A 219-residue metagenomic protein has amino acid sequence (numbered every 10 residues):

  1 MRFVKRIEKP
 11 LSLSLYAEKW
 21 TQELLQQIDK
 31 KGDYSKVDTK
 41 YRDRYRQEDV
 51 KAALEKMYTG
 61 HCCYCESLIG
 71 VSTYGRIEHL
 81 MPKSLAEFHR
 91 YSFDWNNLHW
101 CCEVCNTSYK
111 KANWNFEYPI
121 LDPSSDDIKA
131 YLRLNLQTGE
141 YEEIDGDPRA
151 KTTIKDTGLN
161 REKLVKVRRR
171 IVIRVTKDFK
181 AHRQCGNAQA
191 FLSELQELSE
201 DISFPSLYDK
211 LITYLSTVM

Functional and structural regions predicted by a protein language model:
M1-Q27, V218-M219: Long, charged N-terminal interaction/targeting segments
E18-Y64, S84-F93: Short, charged surface segments at domain edges that flank catalytic/cofactor-binding sites
I28-Y41, C101-C102, N106, Q184-Q196: Short, charge-rich amphipathic segments
Y64-C65, V104: Short, cysteine/histidine-rich loop/knuckle motifs that typically chelate Zn2+
E66-W100, Y109-A130: Histidine-centered nuclease catalytic patch
Y109-A181: Conserved, surface-exposed functional patches that form binding/active-site neighborhoods
K151-M219: C-terminal, charged low-complexity interaction regions
